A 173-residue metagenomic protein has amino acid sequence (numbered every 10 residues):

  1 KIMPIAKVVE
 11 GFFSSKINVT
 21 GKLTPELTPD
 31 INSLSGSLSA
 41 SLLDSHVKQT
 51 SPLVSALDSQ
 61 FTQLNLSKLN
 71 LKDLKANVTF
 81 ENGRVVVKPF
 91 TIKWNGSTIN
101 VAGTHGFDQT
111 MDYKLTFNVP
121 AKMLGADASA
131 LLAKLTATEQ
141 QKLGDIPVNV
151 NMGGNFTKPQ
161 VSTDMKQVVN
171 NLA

Functional and structural regions predicted by a protein language model:
K1, T79-R84: Flexible, solvent-exposed coil segments and beta strand-coil junctions, predominantly the extracellular/periplasmic
K1-N70, S97, A102-A173: Membrane-proximal interfacial segments on either side of biological membranes
I17, N77-V78: Well-ordered beta-strand segments characteristic of repetitive beta-sheet solenoids
K72-A76: A structural detector for short beta-strand units
T91-K93: Short, glycine-rich nucleotide/cofactor-binding loops
